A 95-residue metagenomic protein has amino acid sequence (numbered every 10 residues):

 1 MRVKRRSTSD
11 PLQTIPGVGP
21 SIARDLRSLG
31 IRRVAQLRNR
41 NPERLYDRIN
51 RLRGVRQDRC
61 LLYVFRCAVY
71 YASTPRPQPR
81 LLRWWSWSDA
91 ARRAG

Functional and structural regions predicted by a protein language model:
M1-P16, P20-G95: C-terminal extensions
